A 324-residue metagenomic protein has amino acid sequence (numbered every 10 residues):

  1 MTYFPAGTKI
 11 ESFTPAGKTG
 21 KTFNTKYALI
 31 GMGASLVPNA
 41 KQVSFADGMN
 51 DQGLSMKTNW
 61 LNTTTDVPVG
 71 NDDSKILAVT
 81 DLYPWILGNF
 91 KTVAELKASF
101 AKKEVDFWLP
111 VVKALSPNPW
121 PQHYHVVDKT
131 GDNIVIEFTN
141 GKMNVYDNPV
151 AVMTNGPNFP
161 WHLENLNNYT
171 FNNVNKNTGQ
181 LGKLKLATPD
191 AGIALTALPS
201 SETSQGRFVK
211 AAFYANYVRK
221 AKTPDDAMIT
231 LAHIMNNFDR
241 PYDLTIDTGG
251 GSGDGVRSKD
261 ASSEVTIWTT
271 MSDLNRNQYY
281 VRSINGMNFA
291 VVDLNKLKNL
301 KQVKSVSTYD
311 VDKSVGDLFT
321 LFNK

Functional and structural regions predicted by a protein language model:
M1-S74, F107-P110, K324: A contiguous strand-loop segment
G7-T19, T65-D106, K301-V315: Compact, glycine/acidic-enriched structural inserts
N50-Q52, L87-E95, A221-M228, L274-R276: A short, structured loop/turn motif at beta-sheet edges
S55-T58, H125-V127, V135, M271: Structural recognition of the beta-strand scaffold that forms the well-ordered cores of secreted hydrolase catalytic
T63-T64, G141-M143, G286-F289: Short, surface-exposed beta-strand-loop junctions and turns on beta-sheet-rich folds
T65-V67, I134-E137, N144-N148, N155-G156 (+1 more regions): Short helix/loop capping segments that flank catalytic or ligand/cofactor-binding pockets
V93, K97-F138: Aromatic- and glycine-enriched pocket-lining scaffold segments that form the walls of small-molecule binding clefts
W108-P110, P119-W120, K129, V152-K324: C-terminus-biased signal that marks the final domain/tail of proteins
